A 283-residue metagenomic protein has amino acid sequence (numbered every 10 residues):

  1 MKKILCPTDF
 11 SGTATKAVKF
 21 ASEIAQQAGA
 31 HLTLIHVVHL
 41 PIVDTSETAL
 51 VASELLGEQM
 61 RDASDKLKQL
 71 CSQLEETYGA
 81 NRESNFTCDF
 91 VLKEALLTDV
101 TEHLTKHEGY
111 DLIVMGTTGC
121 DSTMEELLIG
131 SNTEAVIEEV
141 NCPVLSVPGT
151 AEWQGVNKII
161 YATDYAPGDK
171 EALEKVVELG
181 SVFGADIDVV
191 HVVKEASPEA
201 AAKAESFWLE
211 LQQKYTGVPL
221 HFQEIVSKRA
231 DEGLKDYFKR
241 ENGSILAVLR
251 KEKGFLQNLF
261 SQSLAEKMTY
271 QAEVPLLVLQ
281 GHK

Functional and structural regions predicted by a protein language model:
M1-E54, K158-E224, R240-G243, Q271 (+2 more regions): Small/aliphatic-rich secondary-structure junction motif
T13, S122, G168, A230 (+1 more regions): Short glycine-rich, flexible loops that bind phosphorylated cofactors or substrates
S53-K66: A short acidic, glycine-rich active-site loop that binds or catalyzes chemistry on phosphate/adenosine moieties
A63-N81: N-terminal Rossmann-like dinucleotide/flavin-binding domain of flavoprotein oxidoreductases that bind FAD/FMN
Y78-D89, Y215-H221: A short helix-to-beta-strand connector/capping loop
T87-V100, K228-D231: Charged docking surfaces used in two-component/phosphorelay signaling
D99-E152, R240-K283: Gly/Ser-rich helix-loop-strand patches that form or flank binding pockets for ribonucleotide-derived cofactors
E134, V177, L209, K235 (+1 more regions): Active-site phosphate/pyrophosphate- and oxyanion-stabilizing loops and adjacent acidic/basic residues in soluble
